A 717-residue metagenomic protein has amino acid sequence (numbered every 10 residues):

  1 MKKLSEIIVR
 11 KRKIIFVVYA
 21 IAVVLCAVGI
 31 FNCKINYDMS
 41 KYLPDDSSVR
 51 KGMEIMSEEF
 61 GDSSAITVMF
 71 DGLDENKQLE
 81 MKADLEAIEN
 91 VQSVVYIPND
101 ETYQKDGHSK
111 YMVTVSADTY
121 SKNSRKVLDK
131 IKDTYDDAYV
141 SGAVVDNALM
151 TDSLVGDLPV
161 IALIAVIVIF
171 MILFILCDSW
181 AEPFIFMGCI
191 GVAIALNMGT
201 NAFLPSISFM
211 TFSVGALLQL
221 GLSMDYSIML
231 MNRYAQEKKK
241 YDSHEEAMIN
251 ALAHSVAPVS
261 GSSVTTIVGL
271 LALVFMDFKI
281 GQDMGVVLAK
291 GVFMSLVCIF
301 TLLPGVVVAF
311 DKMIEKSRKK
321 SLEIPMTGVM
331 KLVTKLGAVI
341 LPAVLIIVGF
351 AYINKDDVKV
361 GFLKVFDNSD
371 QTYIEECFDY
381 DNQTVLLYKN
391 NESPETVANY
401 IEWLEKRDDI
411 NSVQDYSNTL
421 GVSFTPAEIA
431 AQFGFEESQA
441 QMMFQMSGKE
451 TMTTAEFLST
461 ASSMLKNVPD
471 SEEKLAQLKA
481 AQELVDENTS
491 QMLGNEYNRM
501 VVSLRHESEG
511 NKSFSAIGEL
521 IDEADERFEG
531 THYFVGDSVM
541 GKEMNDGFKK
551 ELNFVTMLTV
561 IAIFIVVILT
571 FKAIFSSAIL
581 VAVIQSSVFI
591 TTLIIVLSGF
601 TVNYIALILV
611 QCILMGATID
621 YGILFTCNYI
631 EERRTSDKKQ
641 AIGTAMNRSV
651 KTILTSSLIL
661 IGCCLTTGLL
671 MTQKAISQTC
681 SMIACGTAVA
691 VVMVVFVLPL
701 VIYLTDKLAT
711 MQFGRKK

Functional and structural regions predicted by a protein language model:
M1-I35, T119-G361, R527-K717: Membrane-embedded transmembrane helical bundles of large multi-pass transporters/channels
K11, L85-V91, Y135, L336 (+2 more regions): Acidic-histidine catalytic/liganding microenvironments
M39-V68, L73-K77, G337-S463: Juxtamembrane segments of multi-pass membrane proteins
R50, E54, N76-E80, D84-I175 (+3 more regions): Extracytoplasmic
N90-I97, N411-Q414, T601, R634: Short secondary-structure junctions
E375-F378, T489-L493, L569: Replace "in large, NTP-powered and nucleic-acid-processing enzymes" with "in large, NTP-powered factors and other
D381-Q383, I410, E487, G494-R499 (+3 more regions): Active-site lining segments that contact anionic ligands and/or coordinate catalytic metals
